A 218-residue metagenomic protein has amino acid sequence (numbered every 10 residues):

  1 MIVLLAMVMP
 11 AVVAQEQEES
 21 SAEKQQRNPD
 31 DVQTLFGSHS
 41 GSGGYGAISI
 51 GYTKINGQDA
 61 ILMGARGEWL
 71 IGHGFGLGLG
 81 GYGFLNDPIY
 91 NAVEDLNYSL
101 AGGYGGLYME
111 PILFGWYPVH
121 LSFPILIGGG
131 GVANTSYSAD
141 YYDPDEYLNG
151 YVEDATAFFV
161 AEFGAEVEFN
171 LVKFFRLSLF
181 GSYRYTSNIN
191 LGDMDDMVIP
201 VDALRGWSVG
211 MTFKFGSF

Functional and structural regions predicted by a protein language model:
M1-V8: Bacterial N-terminal signal peptides
A14-G72, L77, K214-F218: Short glycine/proline- and aromatic-enriched beta-strand/turn motifs that initiate or cap beta-hairpins
S40-G46, H73-F75, Y117-F123, K173-L177 (+1 more regions): Outer-envelope beta-barrel architecture signal
A47-G51, N91-V93, D145-Y151, D193-D196: Extracytoplasmic loops and strand-loop junctions of Gram-negative outer membrane beta-barrel proteins
Y52-I61, A155-A161, L171-R176, F180-S182: Outer-membrane beta-barrel transmembrane strands
I55-G57, L96-A101, V152-A157, V198-R205: Replace "Gram-negative outer membrane beta-barrel proteins" with "bacterial and organellar outer membrane beta-barrel
G74-Y147, E153-A161, F169-L171, G210-S217: Gram-negative (and chloroplast) outer-membrane scaffold detector with strong preference for beta-barrel transmembrane
E168-F218: Predominantly the C-terminal beta-signal and adjacent terminal strand-loop region of outer-membrane beta-barrel
